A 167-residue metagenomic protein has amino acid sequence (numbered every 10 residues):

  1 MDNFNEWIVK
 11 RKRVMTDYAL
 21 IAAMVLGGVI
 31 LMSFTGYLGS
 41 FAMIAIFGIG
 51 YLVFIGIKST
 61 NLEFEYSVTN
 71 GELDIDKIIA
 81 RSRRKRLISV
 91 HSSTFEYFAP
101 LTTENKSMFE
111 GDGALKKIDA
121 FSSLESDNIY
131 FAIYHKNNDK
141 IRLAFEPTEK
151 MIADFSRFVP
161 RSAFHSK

Functional and structural regions predicted by a protein language model:
M1-V25: N-terminal membrane-targeting/pre-transmembrane regions
A22-L31, I46-Y51: Hydrophobic, membrane-inserted alpha-helices
L31-A42: Transmembrane helix interruption/hinge and helix-loop junction motifs
A42-L62, I78: Transmembrane alpha-helices and immediately adjacent membrane-cytoplasm interface residues in multi-pass integral
T60-G71: A cytosolic-side transmembrane-helix exit/cap motif
T69-R86: Membrane-cytosol interface motif
L87-M108: Structured surface patches comprising rigid loops and adjacent beta-strands/short helices at the edges of well-ordered
K116-K167: A membrane-cytosol interface segment of integral membrane proteins
